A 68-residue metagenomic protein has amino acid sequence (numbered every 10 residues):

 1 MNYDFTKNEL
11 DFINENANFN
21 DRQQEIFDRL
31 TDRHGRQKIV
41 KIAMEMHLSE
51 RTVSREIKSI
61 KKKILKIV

Functional and structural regions predicted by a protein language model:
N2-N16: Short, Lys/Arg-enriched N-terminal segment that forms or immediately precedes the first helix of a structured domain
N16-E25: Short helix-coil-helix linker/hinge
N18-F19, T31-G35: Residue-level marker of regulatory loop/turn positions in helix-turn-helix DNA-binding domains and in histidine
Q24-D28, E50: Short, well-structured alpha-helical segments
D28-D32, L65: Short, locally clustered residues in the helix-turn-helix/winged-helix DNA-binding domain
R33-R51: Helix-turn-helix DNA-binding module
I57-V68: C-terminal flanking helix
